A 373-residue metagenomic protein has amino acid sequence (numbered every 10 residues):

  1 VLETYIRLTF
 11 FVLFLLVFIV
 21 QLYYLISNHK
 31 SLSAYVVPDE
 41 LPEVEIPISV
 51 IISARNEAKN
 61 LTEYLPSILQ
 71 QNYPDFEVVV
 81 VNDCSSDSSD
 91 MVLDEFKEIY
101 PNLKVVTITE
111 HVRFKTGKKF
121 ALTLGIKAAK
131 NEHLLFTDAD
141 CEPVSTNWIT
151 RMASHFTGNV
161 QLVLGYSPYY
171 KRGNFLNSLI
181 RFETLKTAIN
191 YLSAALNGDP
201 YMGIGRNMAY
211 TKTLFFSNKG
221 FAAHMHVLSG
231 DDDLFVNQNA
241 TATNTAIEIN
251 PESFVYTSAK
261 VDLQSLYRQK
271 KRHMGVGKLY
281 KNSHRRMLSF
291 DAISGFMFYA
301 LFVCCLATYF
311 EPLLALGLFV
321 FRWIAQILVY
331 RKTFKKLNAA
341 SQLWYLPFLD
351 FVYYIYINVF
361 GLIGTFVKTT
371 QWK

Functional and structural regions predicted by a protein language model:
V1-P42, I357: N-terminal membrane-anchoring/stem segments of glycan-assembly enzymes
K30-V37, E57-Q70: Short, well-formed alpha-helical segments that are part of the catalytic scaffolds of diverse glycosyltransferases
I46-S49, E77: Cell-envelope/extracellular polymer assembly enzymes that use nucleotide-activated donors
L65-H111: Acidic donor-binding segment of Leloir-type glycosyltransferases
S88, D138-S154: Acidic donor-binding/catalytic loop of UDP-sugar-dependent glycosyltransferases, especially processive GT2
L122, L134: Short aromatic/hydrophobic "clamp" motif used to bind/position activated sugar donors
F156, L162-A188, T213-F216, G220-R285: Catalytic donor/gating beta->alpha subdomain of glycosyltransferases that bind UDP-sugars
A292-T369: Membrane-embedded multi-pass helical conduit in multi-pass membrane proteins, especially envelope-biosynthetic
